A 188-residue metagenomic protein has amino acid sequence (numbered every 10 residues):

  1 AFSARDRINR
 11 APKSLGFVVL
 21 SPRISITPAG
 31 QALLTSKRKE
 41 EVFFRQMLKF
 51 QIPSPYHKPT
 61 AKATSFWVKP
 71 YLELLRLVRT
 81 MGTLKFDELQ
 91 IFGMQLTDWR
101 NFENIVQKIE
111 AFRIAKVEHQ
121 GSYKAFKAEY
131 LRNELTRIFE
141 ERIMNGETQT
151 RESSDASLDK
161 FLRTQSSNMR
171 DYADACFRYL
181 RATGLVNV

Functional and structural regions predicted by a protein language model:
A1-V188: Donor-sugar nucleotide-binding helix/loop cap in glycosyltransferases
